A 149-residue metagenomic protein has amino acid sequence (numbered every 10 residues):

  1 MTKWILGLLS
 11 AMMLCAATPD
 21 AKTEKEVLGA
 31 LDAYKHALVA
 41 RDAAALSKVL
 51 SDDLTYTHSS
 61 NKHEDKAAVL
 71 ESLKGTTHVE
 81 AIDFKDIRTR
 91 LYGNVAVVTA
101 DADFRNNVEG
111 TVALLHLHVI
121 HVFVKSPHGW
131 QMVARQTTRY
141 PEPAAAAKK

Functional and structural regions predicted by a protein language model:
K3-C15: Bacterial N-terminal signal peptides
W4, T18-K48, T55-K149: A beta-strand edge to alpha-helix "cap/lid" segment located at domain peripheries
